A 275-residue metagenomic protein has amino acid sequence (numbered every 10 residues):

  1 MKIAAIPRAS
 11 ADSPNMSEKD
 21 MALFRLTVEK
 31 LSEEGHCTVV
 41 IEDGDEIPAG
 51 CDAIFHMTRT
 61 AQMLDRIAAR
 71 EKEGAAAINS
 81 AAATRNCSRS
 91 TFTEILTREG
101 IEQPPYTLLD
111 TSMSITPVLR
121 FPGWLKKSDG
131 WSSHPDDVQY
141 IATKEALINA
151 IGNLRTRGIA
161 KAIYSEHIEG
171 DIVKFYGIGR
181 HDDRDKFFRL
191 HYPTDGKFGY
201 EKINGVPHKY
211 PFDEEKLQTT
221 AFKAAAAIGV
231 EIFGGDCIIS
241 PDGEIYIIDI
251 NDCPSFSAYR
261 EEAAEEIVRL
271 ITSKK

Functional and structural regions predicted by a protein language model:
A4-P7, G74, A82-G170, E215 (+1 more regions): Active-site nucleotide/adenylate-binding loops and adjacent lid/helix of ATP-dependent enzymes
P7-D110: Conserved N-proximal alpha/beta basic substrate-recognition cap immediately N-terminal to, or forming the N-lobe
C51-H56, G123-K126, F175-G177, G243-A258: A short beta-strand motif that forms the metal-chelation/ATP-contact edge of phosphoryl-transfer active sites
T58-R59, S128, H167-I168, Y176 (+2 more regions): Anionic group-transfer/hydrolysis microenvironments
G123, I163, K186, F233 (+1 more regions): Protein kinase-like catalytic core scaffold
D136, D171-V173, G235, I245-I248: Change "...and in nucleic-acid phosphodiester-cleaving endonucleases..." to "...and in nucleic-acid processing enzymes
Q139-I228: Phosphate-binding site of ATP-dependent enzymes
F198-I247, Y259, E266-K275: A long amphipathic alpha-helix within ATP-dependent nucleotide-binding catalytic cores
